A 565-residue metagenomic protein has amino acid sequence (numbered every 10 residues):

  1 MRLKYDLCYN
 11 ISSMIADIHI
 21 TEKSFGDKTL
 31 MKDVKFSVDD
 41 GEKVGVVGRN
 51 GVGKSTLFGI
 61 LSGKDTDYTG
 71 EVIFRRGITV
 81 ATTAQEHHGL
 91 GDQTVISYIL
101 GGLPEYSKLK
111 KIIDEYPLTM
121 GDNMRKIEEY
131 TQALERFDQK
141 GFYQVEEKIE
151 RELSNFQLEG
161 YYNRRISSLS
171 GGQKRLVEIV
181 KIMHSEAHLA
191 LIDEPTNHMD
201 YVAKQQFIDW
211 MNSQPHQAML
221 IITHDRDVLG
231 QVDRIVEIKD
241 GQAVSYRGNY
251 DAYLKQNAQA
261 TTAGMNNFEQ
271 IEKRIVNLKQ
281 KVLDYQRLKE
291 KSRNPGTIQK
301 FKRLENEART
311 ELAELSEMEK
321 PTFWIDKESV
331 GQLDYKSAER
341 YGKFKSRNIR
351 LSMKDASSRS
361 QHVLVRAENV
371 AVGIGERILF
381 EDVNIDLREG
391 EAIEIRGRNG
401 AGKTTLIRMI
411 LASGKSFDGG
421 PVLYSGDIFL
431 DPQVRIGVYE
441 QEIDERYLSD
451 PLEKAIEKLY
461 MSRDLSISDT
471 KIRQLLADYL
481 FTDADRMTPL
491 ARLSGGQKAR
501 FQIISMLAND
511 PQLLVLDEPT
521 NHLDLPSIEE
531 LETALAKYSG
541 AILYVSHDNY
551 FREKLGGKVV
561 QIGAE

Functional and structural regions predicted by a protein language model:
R2-F268, S346-E565: ABC ATP-binding cassette signature C-motif
I113-G121, V282-S292: Secondary-structure edge/capping motif, primarily at the C-terminal ends of alpha-helices and the immediately following
I127-T131, P295-R303: Short, charged, amphipathic alpha-helical segments
R136-I149, E307-W324: Amphipathic alpha-helical coiled-coil segments
R151, K279, P321-R340, V363: Long amphipathic alpha-helical coiled-coil segments
N257-Y285, F301-L315: Intracellular alpha-helical coupling/juxtamembrane segments of multi-pass membrane proteins
Q286-I298, L315-F323: Short intracellular "coupling" helices and adjacent cytoplasmic loop segments at the cytosolic face of multi-pass
E307-R309, A313-S316, S329-I349: ABC transporter TMD-NBD coupling linker
